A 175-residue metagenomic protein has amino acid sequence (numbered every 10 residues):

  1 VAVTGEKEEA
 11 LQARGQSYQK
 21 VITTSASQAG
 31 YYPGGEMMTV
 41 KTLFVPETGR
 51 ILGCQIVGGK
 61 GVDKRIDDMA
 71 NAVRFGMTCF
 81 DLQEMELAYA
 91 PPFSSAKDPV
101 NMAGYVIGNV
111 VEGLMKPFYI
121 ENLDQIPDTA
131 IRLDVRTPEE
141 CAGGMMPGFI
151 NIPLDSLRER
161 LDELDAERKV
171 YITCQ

Functional and structural regions predicted by a protein language model:
V1-K60, P91-S95, P99-Q125, A130: Mid-to-C-terminal Rossmann-like scaffold of FAD/NAD(P)H-dependent oxidoreductases
K60-C79: A short, polar/charged loop-to-alpha-helix boundary motif
C79-M85: Catalytic P-loop NTP-binding/switch module of NTPases
I126, C141-G148, L161-D165: Short loop/helix-cap segments at secondary-structure boundaries that form the rim of catalytic
I131-R136: Short hydrophobic beta-strand that contains or immediately precedes a catalytic carboxylate
T137, S156: Short, glycine/acidic-enriched loop or turn micro-motifs at the edges of active sites
I152, R158-Q175: Catalytic cysteine-centered active loop of the rhodanese-like fold, especially the PTP/DSP P-loop
